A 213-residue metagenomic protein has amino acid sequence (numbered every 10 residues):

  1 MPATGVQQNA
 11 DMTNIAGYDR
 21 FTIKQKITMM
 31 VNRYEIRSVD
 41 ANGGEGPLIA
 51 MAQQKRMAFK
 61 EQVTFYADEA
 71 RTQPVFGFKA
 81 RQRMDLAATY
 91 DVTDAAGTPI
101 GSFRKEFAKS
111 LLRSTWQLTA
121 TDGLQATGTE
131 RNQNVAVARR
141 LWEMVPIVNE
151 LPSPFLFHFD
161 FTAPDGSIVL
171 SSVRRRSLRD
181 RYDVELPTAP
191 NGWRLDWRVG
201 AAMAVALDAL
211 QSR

Functional and structural regions predicted by a protein language model:
P2-V75, R81-A87, A95-P99, E106-R213: Low-complexity or membrane-interfacial segments used for flexible interactions
